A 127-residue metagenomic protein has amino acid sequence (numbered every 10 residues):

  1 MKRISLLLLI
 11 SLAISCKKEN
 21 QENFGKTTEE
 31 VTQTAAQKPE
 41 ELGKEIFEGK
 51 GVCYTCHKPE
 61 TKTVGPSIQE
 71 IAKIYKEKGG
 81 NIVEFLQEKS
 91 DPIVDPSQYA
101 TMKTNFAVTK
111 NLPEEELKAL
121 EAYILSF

Functional and structural regions predicted by a protein language model:
I4-L12: Sec-dependent N-terminal signal peptides
C16-N20: Bacterial signal peptide processing site
E22, K62: Short, non-ligating residues that shape and space the ligands of small metal-coordination modules and catalytic
N23-E48: Electrostatic cytochrome c docking/interface patches
K50-P59, L120-I124: The canonical Cys-X-X-Cys-His
V64-A72, E88-L117: Axial heme c-ligation environment in periplasmic c-type cytochrome domains
A72-G79: Conserved helix-turn-beta segment immediately C-terminal to the redox Cys motif in thioredoxin-like folds
G79-Q87, E114-E121, L125: An amphipathic alpha-helix signature
